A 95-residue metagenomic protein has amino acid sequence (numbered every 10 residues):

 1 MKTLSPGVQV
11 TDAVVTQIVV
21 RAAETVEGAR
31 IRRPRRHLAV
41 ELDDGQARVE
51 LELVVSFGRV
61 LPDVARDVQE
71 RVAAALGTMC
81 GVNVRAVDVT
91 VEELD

Functional and structural regions predicted by a protein language model:
M1-T3, A22, V54, A75-G77: Preference for short coil/turn "hinge" residues that link or interrupt alpha-helices
K2-L38: N-proximal, solvent-exposed amphipathic alpha-helical segments enriched in charged/polar residues
V26-V54, V91-L94: Short edge beta-strands and adjacent turn/loop segments
R30-P34, P62, N83, V87: Secondary-structure transition/capping residues
G45-V49, R59, R85: Envelope-exposed proteins and targeting segments
L53-P62: Conserved interaction-surface patches within small, structured recognition/assembly domains
L61-C80: Short, non-transmembrane amphipathic alpha-helical segments
T78-D95: A short amphipathic beta-strand at an alpha->beta junction
